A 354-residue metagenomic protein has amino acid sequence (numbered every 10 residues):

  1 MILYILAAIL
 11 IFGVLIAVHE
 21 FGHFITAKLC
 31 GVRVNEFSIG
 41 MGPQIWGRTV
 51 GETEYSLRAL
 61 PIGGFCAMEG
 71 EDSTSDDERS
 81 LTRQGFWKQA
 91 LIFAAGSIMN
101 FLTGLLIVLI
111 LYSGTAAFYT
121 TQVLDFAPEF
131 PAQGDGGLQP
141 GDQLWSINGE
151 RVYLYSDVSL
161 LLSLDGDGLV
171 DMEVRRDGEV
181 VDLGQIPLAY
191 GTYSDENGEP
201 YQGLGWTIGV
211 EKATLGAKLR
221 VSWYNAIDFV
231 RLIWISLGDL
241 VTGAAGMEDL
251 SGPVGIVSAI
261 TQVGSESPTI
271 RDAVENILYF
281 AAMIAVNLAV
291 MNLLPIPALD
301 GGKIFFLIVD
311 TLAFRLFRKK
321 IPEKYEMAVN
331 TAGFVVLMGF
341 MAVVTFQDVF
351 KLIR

Functional and structural regions predicted by a protein language model:
M1-C30, E248, G255-I277: Long, highly hydrophobic alpha-helical transmembrane signal-anchor segments
L3-D77, M291-L299, K303-R315: Small-residue-rich helix-interface/hinge motifs
A7, L29, T53-S56, L60-D125 (+1 more regions): Internal alpha-helical transmembrane segments
F12-I16, A67, N100, M283-L293 (+1 more regions): Alpha-helical transmembrane segments of multi-pass membrane proteins
I25-T26, C30, V34, L111-Y119 (+2 more regions): Membrane-interfacial segments
S80, Q84, P187-L288, I308-A332 (+2 more regions): Functional transmembrane alpha-helices
G134-Y155: Conserved PDZ fold ligand-binding element
W145-S146, L160-E199: PDZ-domain C-terminal substructure recognizer with occasional recognition of PDZ-binding tails
